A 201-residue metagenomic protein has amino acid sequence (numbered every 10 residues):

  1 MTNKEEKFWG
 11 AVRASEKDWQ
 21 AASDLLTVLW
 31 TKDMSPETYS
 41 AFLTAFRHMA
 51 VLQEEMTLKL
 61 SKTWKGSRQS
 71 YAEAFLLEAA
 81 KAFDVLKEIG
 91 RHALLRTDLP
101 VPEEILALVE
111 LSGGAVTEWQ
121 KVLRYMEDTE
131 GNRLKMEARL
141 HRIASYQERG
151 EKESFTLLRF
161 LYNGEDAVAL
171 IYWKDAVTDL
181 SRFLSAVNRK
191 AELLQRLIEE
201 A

Functional and structural regions predicted by a protein language model:
M1-A201: Cytosolic, long alpha-helical scaffolding segments
